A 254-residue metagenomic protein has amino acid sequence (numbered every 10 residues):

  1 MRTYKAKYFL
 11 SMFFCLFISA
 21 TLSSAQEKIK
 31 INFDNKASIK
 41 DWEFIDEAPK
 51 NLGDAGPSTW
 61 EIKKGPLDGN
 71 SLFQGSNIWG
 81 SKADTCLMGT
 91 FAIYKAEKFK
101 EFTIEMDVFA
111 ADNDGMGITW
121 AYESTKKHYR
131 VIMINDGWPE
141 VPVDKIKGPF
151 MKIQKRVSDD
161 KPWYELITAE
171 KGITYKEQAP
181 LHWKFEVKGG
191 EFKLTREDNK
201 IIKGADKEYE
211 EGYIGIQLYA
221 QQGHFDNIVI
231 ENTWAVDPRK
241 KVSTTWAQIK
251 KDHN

Functional and structural regions predicted by a protein language model:
R2-L10: Bacterial N-terminal signal peptides that target proteins for export
S11-A20: Bacterial N-terminal signal peptides
A25-N51, P238-K250: Extracellular carbohydrate-recognition regions
F33, M106, K176-A205, I228: Carbohydrate-binding surfaces in secreted/extracellular proteins
K40-G80: Extracellular glycan-recognition surfaces and repeat-rich motifs
G80-S158: Secretory/extracellular carbohydrate-interaction modules and structurally similar beta-sandwich "look-alikes"
D159-H182: Short, aromatic/His-centered strand-loop micro-motif at the edge of beta-sheets
G204-V229: Flexible glycan-contacting loops in extracellular carbohydrate-active proteins
